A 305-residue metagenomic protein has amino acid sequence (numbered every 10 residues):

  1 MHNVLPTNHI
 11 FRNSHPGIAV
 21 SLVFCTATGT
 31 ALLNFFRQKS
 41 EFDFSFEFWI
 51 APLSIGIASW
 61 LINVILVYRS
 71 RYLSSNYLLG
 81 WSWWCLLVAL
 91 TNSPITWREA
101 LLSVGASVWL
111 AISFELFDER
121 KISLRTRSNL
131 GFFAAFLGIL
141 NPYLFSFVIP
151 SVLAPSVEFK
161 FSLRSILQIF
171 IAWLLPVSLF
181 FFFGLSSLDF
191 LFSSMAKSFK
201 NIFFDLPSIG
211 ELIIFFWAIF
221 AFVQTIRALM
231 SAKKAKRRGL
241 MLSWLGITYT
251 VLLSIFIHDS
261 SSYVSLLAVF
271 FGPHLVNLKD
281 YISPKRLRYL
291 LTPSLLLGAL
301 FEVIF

Functional and structural regions predicted by a protein language model:
A31-D43, F190-I209, I219-I226: Juxtamembrane membrane-water interface segments that cap and precede transmembrane helices
P52-R69: Transmembrane-helix motifs of polytopic, lipid-linked glycan transferases
L66-L87: Transmembrane-helix signature of polytopic, membrane-embedded enzymes that assemble or transfer cell-envelope glycans
W81-A100: Aromatic- and kink-enriched transmembrane "portal" helix at the membrane-lumen/periplasm boundary that abuts
W109-R125: Membrane-interface transmembrane helices that cradle and orient dolichyl/undecaprenyl
T126-P142, T250-S254: Membrane-interface alpha helices of multi-pass inner-membrane proteins
F147-I171: Perimembrane helix-loop-helix junctions
S260-K279: Hydrophobic/aromatic-rich transmembrane helices and adjacent perimembrane loops
